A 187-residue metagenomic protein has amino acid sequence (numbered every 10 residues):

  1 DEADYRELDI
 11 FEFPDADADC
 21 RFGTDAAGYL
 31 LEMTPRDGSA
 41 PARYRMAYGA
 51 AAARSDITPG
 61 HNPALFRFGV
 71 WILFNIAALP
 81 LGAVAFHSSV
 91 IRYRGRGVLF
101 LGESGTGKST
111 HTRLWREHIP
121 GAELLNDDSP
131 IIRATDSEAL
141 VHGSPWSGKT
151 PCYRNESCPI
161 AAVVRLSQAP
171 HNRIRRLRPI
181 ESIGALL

Functional and structural regions predicted by a protein language model:
D1-S104, L114-E123, P130-L187: A noncatalytic interaction/capping subdomain that flanks phosphate/NTP-handling catalytic cores
K108: Conserved lysine of the Walker
H111: Hydrophobic positions on the alpha1 helix immediately C-terminal to the Walker A/P-loop
